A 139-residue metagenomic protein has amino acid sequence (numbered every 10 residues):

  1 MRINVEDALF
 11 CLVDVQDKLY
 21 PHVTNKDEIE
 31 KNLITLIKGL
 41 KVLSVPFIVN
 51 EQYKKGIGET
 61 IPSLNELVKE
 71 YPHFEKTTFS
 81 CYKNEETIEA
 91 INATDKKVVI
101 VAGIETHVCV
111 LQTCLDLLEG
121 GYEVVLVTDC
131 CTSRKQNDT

Functional and structural regions predicted by a protein language model:
M1-N4: Short amphipathic alpha-helices and their capping/turn segments at secondary-structure boundaries
A8-V15: N-terminal nucleotide-binding beta1-loop-alpha1 segment
V15, V49-Q52, T128: A cross-domain feature marking catalytic cores of carbohydrate-active enzymes and several ubiquitous metabolic/repair
D17-H22: Short acidic, Gly/Ser-rich segments with clustered Asp/Glu that frequently serve as metal-coordination loops in enzyme
V23-K26, E30-Q112: Active-site alpha/beta core segments
V42-L43, G120-Y122: Helix C-cap/helix->beta junction micro-motif
I100-G103, E123-Q136: A short glycine-rich beta-strand->turn/loop micro-motif centered on a GG-aromatic cluster
V110-G120: Short Gly/Thr/Asp-enriched flexible loops that form oxyanion-binding sites at enzyme active sites
